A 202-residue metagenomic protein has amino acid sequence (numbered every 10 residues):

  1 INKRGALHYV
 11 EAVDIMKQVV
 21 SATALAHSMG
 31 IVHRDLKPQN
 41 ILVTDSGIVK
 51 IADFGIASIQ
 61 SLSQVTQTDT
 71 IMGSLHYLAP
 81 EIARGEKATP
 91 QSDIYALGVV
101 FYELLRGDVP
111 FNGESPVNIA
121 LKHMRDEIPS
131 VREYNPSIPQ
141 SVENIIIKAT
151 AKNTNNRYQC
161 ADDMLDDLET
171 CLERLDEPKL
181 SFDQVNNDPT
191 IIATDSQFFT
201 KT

Functional and structural regions predicted by a protein language model:
I1-L7: AlphaC helix of the protein kinase catalytic domain
I15-M16: Activation segment signature within eukaryotic-like protein kinase domains
S21-I31: Protein kinase catalytic-loop region centered on the HRD/HxD motif
V43-G47: Activation-loop N-terminal segment of eukaryotic-like protein kinases
K50-D53: Pre-DFG segment of protein kinase catalytic domains
H76-K179: C-terminal lobe helix-coil module of Hanks-type protein kinase domains
P178-T202: Regulatory extensions appended to serine/threonine kinase catalytic cores
